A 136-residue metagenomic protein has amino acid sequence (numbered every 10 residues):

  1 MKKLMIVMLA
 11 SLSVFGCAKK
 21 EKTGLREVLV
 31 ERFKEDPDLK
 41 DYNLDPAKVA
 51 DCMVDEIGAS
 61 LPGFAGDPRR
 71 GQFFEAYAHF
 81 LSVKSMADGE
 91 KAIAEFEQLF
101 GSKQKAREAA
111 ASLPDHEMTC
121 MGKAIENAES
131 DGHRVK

Functional and structural regions predicted by a protein language model:
K2-V7: Sec-dependent signal peptide recognition, specifically the positively charged N-region followed immediately by
A10, D45, S112-L113: Residue-level signal for mature regions of secreted extracellular proteins and peptides
C17-K20: Bacterial signal peptide processing site
K22-E31: Short, low-complexity, disordered segments immediately C-terminal to signal peptides in bacterial exported proteins
F33-R70: Post-signal-peptide N-terminal segment of Sec-exported extracytoplasmic proteins
F64-K136: Compact alpha-helical subdomains of small soluble proteins
